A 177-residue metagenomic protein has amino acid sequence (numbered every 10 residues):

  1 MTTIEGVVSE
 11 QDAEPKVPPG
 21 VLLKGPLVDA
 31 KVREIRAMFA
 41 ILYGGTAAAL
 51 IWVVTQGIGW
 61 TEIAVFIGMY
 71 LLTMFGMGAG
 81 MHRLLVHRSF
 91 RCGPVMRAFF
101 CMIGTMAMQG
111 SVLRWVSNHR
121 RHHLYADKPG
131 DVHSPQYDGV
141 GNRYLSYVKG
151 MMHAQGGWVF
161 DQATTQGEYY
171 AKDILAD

Functional and structural regions predicted by a protein language model:
M1-D177: Non-catalytic, topology-defining segments of multipass membrane proteins
